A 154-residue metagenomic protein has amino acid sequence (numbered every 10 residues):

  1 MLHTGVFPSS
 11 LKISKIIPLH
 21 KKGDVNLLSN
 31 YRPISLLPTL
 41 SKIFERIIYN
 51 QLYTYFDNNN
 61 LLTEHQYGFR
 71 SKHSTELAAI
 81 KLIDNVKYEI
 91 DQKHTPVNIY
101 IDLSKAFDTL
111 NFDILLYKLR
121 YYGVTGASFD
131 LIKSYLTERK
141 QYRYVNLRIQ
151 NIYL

Functional and structural regions predicted by a protein language model:
M1-L154: Conserved pre-catalytic core of RNA-dependent polymerases
